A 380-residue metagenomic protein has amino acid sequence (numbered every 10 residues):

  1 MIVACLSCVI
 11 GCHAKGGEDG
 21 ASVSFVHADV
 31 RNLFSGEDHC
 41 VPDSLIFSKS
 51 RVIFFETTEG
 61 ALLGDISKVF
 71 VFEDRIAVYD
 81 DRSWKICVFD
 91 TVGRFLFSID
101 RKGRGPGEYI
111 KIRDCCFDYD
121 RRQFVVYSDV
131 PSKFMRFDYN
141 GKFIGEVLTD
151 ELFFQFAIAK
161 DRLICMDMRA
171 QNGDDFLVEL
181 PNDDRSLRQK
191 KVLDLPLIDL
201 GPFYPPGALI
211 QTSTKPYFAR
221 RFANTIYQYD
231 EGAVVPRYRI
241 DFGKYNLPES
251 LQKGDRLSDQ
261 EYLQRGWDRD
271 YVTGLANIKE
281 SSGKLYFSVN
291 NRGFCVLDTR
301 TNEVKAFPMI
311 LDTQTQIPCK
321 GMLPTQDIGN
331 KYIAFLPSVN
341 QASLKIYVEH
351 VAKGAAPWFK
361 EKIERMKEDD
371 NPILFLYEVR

Functional and structural regions predicted by a protein language model:
G16-E56: Blade/loop signatures of beta-propeller domains
S50-W84, A276: Beta-strand-rich domains and repeat architectures in extracellular enzymes and scaffolds, especially beta-propellers
E56-A61, D65, K85, R94-R121 (+1 more regions): Blade-loop segments of beta-propeller domains
T57-E59, D100-E108, L148-F154, D194-D199 (+2 more regions): Short coil/turn segments at the loop-to-beta-strand junctions that recur within blades of beta-propeller repeat folds
D65-K68, I110-C115, E151-K160, L200-A208 (+2 more regions): Repeated scaffold domains used in trafficking and secretory/extracellular systems, primarily beta-propellers
V71-D74, F117-R121, I158-K160, Q211-S213 (+2 more regions): Residue-level detector of Asp-centered blade-edge/turn motifs that repeat once per structural unit in beta-propeller
I110-I112, Y127-D174, Q189-I198: Asp-box/WD-like beta-propeller blade repeats and closely related beta-sheet repeat scaffolds
Y238-S258, T301-G329: Conserved blade-ending motifs and adjacent loop-strand segments that build the rim/top face of beta-propeller domains
